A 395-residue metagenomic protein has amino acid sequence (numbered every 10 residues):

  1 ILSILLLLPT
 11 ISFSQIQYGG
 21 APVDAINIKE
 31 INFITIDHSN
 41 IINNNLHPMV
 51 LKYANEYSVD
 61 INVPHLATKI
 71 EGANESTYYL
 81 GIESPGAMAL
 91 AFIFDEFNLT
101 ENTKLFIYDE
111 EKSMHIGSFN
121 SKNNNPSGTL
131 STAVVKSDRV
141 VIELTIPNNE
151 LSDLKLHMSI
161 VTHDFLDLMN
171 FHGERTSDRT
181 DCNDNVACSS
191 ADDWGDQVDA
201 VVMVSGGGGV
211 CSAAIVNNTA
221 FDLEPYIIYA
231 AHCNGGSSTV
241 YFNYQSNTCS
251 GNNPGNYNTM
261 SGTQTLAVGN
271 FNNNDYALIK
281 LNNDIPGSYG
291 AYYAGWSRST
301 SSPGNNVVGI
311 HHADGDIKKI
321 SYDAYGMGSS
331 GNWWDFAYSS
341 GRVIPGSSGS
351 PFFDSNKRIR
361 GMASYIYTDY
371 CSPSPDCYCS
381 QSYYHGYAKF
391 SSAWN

Functional and structural regions predicted by a protein language model:
I1-G19: Bacterial Sec-dependent N-terminal signal peptides
Q15-E83, D164-D181, A187: A short aromatic-anchored loop/beta-hairpin motif
I26, G81-I82, E111-V141, T145-E150: Beta-sandwich interaction modules
I70-N74, Y78-M88, F97, T132-V135 (+1 more regions): Extracellular and analogous surface-interaction loops
N98-M114: Short, surface-exposed beta-strand/strand-loop-strand elements in extracellular ectodomains
V135-V210, A214-F336: Serine endopeptidase catalytic core focused on the charge-relay Asp
A214-E224, G341-A363: Catalytic nucleophile loop of clan PA
I227, P254-M260, G269, F353-N395: C-terminal subregion of chymotrypsin/trypsin-like serine protease catalytic domains
